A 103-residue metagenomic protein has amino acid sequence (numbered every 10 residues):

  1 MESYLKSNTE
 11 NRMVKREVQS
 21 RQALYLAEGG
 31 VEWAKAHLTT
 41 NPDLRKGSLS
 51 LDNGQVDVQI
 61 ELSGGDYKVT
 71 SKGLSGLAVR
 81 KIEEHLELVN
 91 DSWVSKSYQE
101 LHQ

Functional and structural regions predicted by a protein language model:
M1-Q103: Conserved functional hotspots that engage anionic ligands or polymers and/or phospholipid headgroups
